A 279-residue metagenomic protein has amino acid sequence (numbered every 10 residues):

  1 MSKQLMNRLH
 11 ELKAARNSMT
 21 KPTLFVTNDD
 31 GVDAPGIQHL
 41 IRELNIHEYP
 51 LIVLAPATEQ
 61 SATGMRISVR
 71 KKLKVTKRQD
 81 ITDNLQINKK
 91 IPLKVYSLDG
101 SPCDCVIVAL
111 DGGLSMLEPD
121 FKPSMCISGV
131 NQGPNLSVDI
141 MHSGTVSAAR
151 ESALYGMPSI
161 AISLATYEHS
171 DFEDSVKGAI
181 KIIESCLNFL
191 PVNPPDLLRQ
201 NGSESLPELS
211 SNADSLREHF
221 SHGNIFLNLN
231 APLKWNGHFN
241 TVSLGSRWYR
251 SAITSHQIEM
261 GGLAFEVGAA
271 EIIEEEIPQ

Functional and structural regions predicted by a protein language model:
S2-T27, A34-D120: A cross-family phosphate/adenosyl-ligand binding-site feature
L5-A15, D174-Q279: Electrostatically charged, flexible surface regions
T27, L54-P56, C126-N131, I162-S163 (+1 more regions): Short beta-strand segments
D30, E59, S101-P102, N131-P134 (+1 more regions): Short glycine-rich anion-binding loops that position phosphate/pyrophosphate groups of nucleotides and phosphorylated
D120-L136, Y249-S251: Glycine-rich phosphate-binding loop
L136-S143: Glycine/threonine-rich flexible loop motifs
D139, A153-S175: Glycine-rich phosphate/pyrophosphate-binding loops and their adjacent beta-strand/loop elements at enzyme active sites
A148-S152: Hydrophobic/aromatic ligand-binding patch that stacks against planar heteroaromatic rings of cofactors or nucleotides
